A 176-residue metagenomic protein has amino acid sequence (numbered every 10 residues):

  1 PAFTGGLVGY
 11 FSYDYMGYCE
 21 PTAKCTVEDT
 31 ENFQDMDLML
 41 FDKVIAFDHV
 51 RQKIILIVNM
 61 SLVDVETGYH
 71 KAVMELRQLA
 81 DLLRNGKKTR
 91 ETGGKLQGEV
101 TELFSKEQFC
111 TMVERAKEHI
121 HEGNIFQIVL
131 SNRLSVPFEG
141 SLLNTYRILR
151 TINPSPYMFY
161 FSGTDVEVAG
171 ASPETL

Functional and structural regions predicted by a protein language model:
P1-L176: Extended alpha-helical targeting/anchoring segments, especially N-terminal organellar/secretory targeting helices
